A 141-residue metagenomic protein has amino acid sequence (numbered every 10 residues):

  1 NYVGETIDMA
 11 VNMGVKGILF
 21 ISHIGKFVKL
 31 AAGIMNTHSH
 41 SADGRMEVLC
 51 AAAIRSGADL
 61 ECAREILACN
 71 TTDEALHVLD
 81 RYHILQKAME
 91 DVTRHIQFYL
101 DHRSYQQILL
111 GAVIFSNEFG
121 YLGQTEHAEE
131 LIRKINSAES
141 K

Functional and structural regions predicted by a protein language model:
N1-E90, V113-N117: A structural signal for small-residue-enriched, beta-sheet-centric alpha/beta enzyme cores and oligomeric scaffold folds
T93-K141: Extended hydrophobic packing segments that form well-structured cores
